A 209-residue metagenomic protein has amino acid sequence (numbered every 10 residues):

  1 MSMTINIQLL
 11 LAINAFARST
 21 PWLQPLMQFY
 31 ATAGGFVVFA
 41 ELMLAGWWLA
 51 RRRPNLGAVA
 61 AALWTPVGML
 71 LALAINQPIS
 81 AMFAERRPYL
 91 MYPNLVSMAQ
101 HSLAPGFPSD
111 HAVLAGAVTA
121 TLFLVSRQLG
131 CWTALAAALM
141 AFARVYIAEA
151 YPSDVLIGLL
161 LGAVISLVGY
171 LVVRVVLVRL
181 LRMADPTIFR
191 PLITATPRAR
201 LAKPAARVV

Functional and structural regions predicted by a protein language model:
M1-F39, N76-A104, A184-V209: N-terminal transmembrane-helix/juxtamembrane module of multi-pass inner/ER membrane proteins
T4, P21, L70, A74-P78 (+1 more regions): Transmembrane alpha-helix boundary/anchor motif
N14, L44-W47, N76, S80 (+3 more regions): Membrane-water interface at transmembrane helix exits
W22, R53-A60, Y89, S126-W132: Membrane-helix interface segments
A31-A50, L114: Hydrophobic alpha-helical transmembrane segments
M43-I75: Interfacial segments of alpha-helical transmembrane regions
P66-S80, C131-R144: Small-polar-interrupted transmembrane alpha-helices in polytopic inner-membrane proteins
A99-L201, V208-V209: Membrane-embedded catalytic cores of phosphoryl/pyrophosphoryl-handling enzymes
